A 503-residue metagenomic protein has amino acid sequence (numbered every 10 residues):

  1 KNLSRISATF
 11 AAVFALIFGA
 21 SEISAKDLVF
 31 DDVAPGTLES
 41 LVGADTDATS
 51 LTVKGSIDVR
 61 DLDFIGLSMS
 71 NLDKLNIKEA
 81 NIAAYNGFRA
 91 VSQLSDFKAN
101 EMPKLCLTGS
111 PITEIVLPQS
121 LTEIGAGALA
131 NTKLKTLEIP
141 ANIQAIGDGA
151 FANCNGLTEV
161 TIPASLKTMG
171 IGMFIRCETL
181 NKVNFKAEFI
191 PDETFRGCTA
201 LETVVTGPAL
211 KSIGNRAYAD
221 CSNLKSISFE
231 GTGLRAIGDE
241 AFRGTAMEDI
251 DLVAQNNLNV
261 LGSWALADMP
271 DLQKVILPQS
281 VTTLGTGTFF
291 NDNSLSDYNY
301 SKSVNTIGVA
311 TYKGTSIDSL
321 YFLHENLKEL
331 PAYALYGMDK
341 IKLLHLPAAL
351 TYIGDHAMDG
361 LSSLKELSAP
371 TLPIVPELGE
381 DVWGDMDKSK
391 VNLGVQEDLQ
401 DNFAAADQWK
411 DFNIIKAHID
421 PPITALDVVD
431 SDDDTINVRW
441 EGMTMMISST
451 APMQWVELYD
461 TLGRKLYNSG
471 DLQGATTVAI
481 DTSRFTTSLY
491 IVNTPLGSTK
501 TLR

Functional and structural regions predicted by a protein language model:
K1-F10: Bacterial N-terminal signal peptides that target proteins for export
G19-A25: Sec/Tat signal peptide C-region and signal peptidase I cleavage site
K26-D32, T49-I57, L72-N100, S110-E123 (+13 more regions): Structural signature of tandem-repeat unit edges
V29-D47, K465-L466: Acidic Gly/Asp/Thr-rich repetitive segments characteristic of extracellular carbohydrate-active and adhesion proteins
T46, T179, E193, E240 (+4 more regions): Coil residues (strongly favoring Ser/Thr
K104-C106, G125-A128, G147-A150, G170-M173 (+9 more regions): Consensus positions within tandem repeat domains that build extended binding/scaffold surfaces
P421-T424: Short, compositionally biased serine/threonine- and acidic-rich segments at solvent-exposed termini, linkers, or domain
D427-R503: C-terminal outer-membrane/trafficking sorting elements
